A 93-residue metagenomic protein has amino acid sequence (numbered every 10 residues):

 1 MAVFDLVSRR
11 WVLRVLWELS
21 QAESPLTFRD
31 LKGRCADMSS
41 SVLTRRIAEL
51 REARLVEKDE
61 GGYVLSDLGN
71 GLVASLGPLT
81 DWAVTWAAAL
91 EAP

Functional and structural regions predicted by a protein language model:
M1-S39, A53-L55, N70: N-terminal helix-turn-helix DNA-binding core of bacterial DNA-binding proteins
A22, M38, L50, T80 (+1 more regions): The DNA-recognition helices of helix-turn-helix-type DNA-binding domains
F28, D59, E91-A92: Short, hydrophobic secondary-structure boundary micro-motifs
C35, I47, G69, V73-L76: Short amphipathic alpha-helical/adjacent loop interface patches that line ligand and macromolecule-binding sites
L43, I47-R51: Basic amphipathic alpha-helical segments that dock to polyanions
R51-G61: A short, conserved structural fragment
G61-D67: Minor-groove-contacting beta-hairpin "wing" of winged helix-turn-helix DNA-binding domains
D67, A74-P93: Amphipathic alpha-helical dimerization/coiled-coil segments that flank or bridge DNA-binding/regulatory modules
